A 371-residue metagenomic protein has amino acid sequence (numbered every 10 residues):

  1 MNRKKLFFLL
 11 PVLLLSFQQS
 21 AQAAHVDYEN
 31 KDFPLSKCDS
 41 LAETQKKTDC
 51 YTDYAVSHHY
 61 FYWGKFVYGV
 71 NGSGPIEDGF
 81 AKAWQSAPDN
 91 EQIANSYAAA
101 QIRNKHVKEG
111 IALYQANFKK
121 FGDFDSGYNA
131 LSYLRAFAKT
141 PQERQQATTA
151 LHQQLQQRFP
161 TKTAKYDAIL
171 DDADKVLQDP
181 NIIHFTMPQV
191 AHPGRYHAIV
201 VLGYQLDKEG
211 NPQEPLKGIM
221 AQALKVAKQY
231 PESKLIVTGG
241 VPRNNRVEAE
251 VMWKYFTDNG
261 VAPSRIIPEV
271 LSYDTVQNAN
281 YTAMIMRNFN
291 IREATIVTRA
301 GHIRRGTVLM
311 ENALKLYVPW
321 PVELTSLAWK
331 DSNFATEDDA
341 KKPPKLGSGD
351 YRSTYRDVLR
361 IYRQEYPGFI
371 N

Functional and structural regions predicted by a protein language model:
M1-F8: Bacterial N-terminal signal peptides that target proteins for export
F8-S16: Bacterial N-terminal signal peptides
F17-A23: Sec/Tat signal peptide C-region and signal peptidase I cleavage site
A24-D125, Y133-L134, A147-Q157, T161-L346: A structural signal for short, hydrophobic/glycine-enriched beta-strand patches
D123, K139-P141: Intrinsic low-complexity, intrinsically disordered or marginally ordered coil/linker segments
A130: Interfaces and regulatory segments of ATP-dependent nucleotide/adenylate/phosphodiester-chemistry enzymes
L346-N371: Low-complexity, Gly/Ser/Thr/Pro-rich intrinsically disordered linker/tail segments
